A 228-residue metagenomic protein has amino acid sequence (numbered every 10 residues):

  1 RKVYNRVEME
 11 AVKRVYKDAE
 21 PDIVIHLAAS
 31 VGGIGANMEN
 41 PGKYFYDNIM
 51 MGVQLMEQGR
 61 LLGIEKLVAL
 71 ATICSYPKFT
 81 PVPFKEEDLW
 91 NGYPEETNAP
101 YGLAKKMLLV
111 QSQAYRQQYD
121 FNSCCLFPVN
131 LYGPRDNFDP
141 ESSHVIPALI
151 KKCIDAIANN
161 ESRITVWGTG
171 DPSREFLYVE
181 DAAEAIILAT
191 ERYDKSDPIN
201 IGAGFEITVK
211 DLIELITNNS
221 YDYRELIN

Functional and structural regions predicted by a protein language model:
N5, S75-P77, P100, C124-A148 (+1 more regions): Flexible, glycine-rich beta-alpha linker
R6-N48, Q58-L61: NAD(P)H-binding glycine-rich loop region in Rossmannoid oxidoreductase-like domains and their noncatalytic homologs
I34-G42, K78-F84, R135-F138: Conserved catalytic-core motifs of eukaryotic protein kinase domains, centered on the activation segment
M51, L55-G59, Q111-S112, A185 (+1 more regions): Hydrophobic positions on the long internal alpha-helix of Rossmann-like NAD(P)-dependent oxidoreductase domains
V53-N98: Conserved Rossmann-fold NAD(P)-dependent oxidoreductase catalytic core, especially the SDR/UDP-sugar
K66, A71-T72, L109-P134, P147-L149 (+1 more regions): Conserved beta-loop-beta element that borders a ligand/cofactor-binding pocket
P100, A104-M107: Active-site helix of classical SDR
D155-N228: C-terminal substrate-binding subdomain of Rossmann-fold SDR/epimerase-dehydratase oxidoreductases
